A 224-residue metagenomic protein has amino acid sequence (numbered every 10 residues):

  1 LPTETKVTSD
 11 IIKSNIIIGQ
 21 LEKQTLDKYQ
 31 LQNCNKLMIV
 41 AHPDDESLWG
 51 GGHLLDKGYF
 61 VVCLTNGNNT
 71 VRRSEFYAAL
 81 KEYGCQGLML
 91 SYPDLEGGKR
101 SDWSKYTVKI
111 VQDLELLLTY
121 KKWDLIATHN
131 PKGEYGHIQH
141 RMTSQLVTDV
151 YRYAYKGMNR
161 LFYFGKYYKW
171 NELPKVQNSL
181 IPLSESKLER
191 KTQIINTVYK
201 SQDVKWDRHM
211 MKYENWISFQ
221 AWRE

Functional and structural regions predicted by a protein language model:
P2-K121, D149-K156: Active-site rim/loop-helix segments in enzyme catalytic domains that contact anionic ligands
H42, H129, H137-H140, V198: Histidine-centered active-site/metal-ligand motif
L48-G51, Y135-M142, P174: A short acidic (Asp/Glu
C63, M89, L125-H129, N159-G165: A structural signal for short, well-ordered beta-strand segments and their strand-loop junctions that often border
N66-N68, D94-L95, K132-E134, Y167-K169: Short, solvent-exposed loop/turn segments at secondary-structure junctions
E115-L118, K122-K132, H140-T143: Proline-aspartate-enriched helix->loop->beta-strand connector
P131, Y135-R152, M158-R160: Catalytic domains of cell-wall/extracellular-matrix polysaccharide-remodeling enzymes, centered on de-N-acetylation
A154-E224: The feature marks non-catalytic terminal segments
